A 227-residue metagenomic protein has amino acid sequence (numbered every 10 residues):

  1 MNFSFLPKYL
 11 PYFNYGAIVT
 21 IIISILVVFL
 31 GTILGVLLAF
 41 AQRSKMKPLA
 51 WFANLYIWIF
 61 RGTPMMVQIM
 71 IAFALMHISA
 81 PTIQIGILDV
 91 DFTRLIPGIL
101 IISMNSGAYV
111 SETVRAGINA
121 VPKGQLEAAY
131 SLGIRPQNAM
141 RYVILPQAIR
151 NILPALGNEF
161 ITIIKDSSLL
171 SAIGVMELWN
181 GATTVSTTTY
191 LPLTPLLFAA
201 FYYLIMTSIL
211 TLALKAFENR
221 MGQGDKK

Functional and structural regions predicted by a protein language model:
M1-K227: Transmembrane alpha-helices and adjacent helix-loop boundaries
